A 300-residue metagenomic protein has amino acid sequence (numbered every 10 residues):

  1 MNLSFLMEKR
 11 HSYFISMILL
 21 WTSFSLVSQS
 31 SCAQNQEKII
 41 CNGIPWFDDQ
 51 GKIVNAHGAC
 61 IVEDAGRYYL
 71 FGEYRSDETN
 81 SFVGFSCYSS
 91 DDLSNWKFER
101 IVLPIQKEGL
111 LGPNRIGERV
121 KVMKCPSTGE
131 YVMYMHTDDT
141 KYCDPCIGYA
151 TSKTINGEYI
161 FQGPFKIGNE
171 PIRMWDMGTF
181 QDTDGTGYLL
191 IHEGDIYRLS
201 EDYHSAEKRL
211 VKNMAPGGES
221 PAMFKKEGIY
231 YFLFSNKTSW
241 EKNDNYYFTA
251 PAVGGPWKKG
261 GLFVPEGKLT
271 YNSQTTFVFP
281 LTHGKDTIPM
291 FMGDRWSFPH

Functional and structural regions predicted by a protein language model:
M1-Q36: Bacterial Sec-dependent N-terminal signal peptides
M7, C32-H300: Carbohydrate-active catalytic/glycan-binding domains of CAZyme proteins, especially the secreted or lumenal ectodomains
